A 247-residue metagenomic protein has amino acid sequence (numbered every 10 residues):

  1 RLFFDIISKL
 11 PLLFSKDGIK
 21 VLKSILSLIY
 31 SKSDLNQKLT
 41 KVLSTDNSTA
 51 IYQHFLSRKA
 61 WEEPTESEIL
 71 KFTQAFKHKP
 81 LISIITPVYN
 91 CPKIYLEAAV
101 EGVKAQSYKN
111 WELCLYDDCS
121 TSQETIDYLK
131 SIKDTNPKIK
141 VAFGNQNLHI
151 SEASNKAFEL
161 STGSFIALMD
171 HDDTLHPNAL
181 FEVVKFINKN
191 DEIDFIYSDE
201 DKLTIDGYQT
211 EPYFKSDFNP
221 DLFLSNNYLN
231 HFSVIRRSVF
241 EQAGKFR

Functional and structural regions predicted by a protein language model:
S27-K104: N-proximal low-complexity "stem/linker" segments adjacent to membrane-targeting elements
K104-Q146: Acidic donor-binding segment of Leloir-type glycosyltransferases
C119, L148, D173-T174, E200: Acidic metal-phosphate-binding loop of nucleotide-sugar-dependent transferases
G144, M169-H171: Catalytic metal- and UDP-sugar-binding loop of GT-A-like glycosyltransferases, i.e., residues flanking the conserved
G144-S161: Glycine-rich, basic loop-to-helix element that forms the pyrophosphate-binding segment of sugar-nucleotide handling
I166: Short aromatic/hydrophobic "clamp" motif used to bind/position activated sugar donors
T174, N178-T210: Conserved donor NDP-sugar-binding/catalytic core segment of glycosyltransferases
P220-R247: Conserved nucleotide-sugar donor-binding catalytic segment
